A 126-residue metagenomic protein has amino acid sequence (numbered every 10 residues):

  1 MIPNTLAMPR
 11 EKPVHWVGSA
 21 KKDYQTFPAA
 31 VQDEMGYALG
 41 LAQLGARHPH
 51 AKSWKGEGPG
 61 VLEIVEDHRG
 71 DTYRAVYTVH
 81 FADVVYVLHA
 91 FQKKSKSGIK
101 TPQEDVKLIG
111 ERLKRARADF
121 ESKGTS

Functional and structural regions predicted by a protein language model:
M1-T72, F81-V84, K94-S126: Basic, Lys/Arg-enriched alpha-helical interface segments
A75-Y77: Hydrophobic/aromatic beta-strand elements that line small-molecule binding cavities or substrate pockets in beta-rich
Y86-A90: Conserved catalytic cores of phosphodiester-cleaving nucleases, focusing on short active-site segments
